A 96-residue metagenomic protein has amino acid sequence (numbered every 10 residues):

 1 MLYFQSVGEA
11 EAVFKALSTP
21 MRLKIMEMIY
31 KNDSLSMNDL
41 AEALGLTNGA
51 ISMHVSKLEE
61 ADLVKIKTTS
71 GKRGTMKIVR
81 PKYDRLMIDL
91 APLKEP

Functional and structural regions predicted by a protein language model:
M1-G8: Long, low-complexity, charged/polar intrinsically disordered regions in eukaryotic proteins
E9-L46, T75-P81: N-terminal helix-turn-helix DNA-binding core of bacterial DNA-binding proteins
K31, G71-P96: Conserved segment of winged-helix/HTH DNA-binding domains
G49: Key DNA-contact positions within bacterial/archaeal DNA-binding proteins
V55-S56: Short, hydrophobic-biased segments on the C-terminal half of alpha helices that form "recognition helices"
D62: Glycine-centered, phosphate/nucleic-acid-interacting loop/turn motifs that mediate DNA/RNA or nucleotide
I66: Short beta-strand "wing" residues that participate in macromolecule-binding interfaces
